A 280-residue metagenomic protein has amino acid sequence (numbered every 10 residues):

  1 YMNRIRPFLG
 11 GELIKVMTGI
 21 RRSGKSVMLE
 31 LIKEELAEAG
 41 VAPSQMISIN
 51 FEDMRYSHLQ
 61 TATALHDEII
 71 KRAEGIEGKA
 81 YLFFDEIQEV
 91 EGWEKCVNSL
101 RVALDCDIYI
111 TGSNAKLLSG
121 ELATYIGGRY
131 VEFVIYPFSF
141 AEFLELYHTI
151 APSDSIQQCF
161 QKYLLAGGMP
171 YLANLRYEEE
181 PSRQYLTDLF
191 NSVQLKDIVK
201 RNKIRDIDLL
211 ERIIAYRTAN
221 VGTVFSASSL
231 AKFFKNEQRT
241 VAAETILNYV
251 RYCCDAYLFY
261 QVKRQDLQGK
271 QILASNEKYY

Functional and structural regions predicted by a protein language model:
Y1-G10: Pre-Walker A adenine-sensing motif
M17: Hydrophobic anchor at the beta1->P-loop junction of P-loop NTPases
R21-R22: Walker A (P-loop) phosphate-binding loop of P-loop NTPases
K25: Conserved lysine of the Walker
M28, I32: Hydrophobic positions on the alpha1 helix immediately C-terminal to the Walker A/P-loop
I47-A80: Short glycine-rich substrate-engagement loop in P-loop NTPases that contacts/grips substrate
S113-A115, G120-V224: Interdomain motor-coupling "hinge/lid" segment immediately C-terminal to the ATP-binding subdomain of NTP-driven enzymes
E179-Y280: Accessory nucleic acid-recognition modules appended to NTPase machines
